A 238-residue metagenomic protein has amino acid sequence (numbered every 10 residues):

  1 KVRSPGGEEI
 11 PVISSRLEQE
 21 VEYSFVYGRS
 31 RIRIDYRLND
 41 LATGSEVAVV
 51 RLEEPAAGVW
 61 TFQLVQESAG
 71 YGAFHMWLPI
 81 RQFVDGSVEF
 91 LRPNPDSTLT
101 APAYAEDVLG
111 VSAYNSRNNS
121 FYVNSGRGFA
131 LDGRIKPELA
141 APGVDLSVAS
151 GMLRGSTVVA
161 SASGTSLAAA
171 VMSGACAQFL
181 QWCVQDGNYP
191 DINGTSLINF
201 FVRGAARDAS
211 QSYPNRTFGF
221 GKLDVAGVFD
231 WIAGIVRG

Functional and structural regions predicted by a protein language model:
K1-V26, I32-Y36, L41-A149, R203-A205: Catalytic-core segments of hydrolase enzymes
V2, F179-C183, V228-V236: A generic structural signal for ordered secondary structure
T98, S120, V158, Y213-P214: Glycine-rich, flexible loop/turn motifs
S116, A130, A168, M172-G174 (+2 more regions): Short, electropositive, low-hydrophobicity segments enriched in small/polar residues
N124-G126, A162, T217-G219: Short glycine/serine/threonine-biased micro-segments
V144-Y213: Hydrolase catalytic cores
S210-G238: C-terminal domain-closing interface element
